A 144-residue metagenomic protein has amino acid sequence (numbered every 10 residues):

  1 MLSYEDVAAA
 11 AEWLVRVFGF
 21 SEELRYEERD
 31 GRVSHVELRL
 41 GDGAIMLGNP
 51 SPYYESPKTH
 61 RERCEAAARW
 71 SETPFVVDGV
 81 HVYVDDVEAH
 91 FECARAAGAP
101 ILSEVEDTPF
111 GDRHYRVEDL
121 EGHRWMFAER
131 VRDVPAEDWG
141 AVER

Functional and structural regions predicted by a protein language model:
M1, A11-E118, E129-R144: Vicinal oxygen chelate
L2-D6: Short, surface-exposed ligand-recognition loops at beta-strand->loop->(often short) alpha-helix junctions that present
